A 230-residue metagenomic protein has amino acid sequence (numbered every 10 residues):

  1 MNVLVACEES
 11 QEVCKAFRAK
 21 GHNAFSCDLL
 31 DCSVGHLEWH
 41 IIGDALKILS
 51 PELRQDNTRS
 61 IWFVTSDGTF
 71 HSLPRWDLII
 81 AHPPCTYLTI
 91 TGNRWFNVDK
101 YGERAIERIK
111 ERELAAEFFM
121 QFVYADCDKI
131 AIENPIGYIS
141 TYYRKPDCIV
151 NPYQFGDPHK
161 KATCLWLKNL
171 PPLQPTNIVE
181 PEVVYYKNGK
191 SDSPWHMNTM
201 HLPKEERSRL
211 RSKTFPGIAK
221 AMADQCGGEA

Functional and structural regions predicted by a protein language model:
M1-A230: Conserved active-site and SAM-binding loop architecture of S-adenosyl-L-methionine-dependent nucleic-acid
